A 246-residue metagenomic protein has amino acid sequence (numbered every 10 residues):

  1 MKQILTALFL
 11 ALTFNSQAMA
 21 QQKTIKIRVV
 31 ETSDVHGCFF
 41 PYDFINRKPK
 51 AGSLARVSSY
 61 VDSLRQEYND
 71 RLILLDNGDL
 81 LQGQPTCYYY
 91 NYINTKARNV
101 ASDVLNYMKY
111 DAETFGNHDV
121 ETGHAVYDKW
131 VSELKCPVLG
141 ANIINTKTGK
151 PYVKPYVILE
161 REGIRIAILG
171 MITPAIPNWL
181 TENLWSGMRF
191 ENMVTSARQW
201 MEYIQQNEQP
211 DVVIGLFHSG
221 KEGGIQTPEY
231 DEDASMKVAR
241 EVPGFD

Functional and structural regions predicted by a protein language model:
M1-K23: Bacterial Sec-dependent N-terminal signal peptides
Q21-D246: Acidic, metal/ion-coordinating pockets
